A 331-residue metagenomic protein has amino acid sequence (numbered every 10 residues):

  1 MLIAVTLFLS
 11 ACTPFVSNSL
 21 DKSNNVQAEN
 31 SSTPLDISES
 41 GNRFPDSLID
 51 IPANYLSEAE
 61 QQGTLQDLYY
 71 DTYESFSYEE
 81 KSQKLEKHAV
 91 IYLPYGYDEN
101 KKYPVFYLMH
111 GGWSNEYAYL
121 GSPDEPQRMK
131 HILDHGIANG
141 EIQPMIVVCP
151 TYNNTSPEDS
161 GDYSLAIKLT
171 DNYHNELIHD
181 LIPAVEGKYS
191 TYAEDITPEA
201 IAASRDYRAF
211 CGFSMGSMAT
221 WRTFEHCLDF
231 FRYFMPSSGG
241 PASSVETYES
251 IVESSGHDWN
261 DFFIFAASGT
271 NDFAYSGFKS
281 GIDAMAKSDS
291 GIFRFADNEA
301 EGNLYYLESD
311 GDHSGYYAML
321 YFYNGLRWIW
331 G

Functional and structural regions predicted by a protein language model:
M1-T6: Sec-dependent N-terminal signal peptides
L9-A11: C-terminal motif of bacterial Sec signal peptides marking the signal peptidase cleavage site
T13-V16: Bacterial signal peptide processing site
L20-G331: Non-catalytic cap/lid and distal C-terminal segments of serine-dependent acyl enzymes
